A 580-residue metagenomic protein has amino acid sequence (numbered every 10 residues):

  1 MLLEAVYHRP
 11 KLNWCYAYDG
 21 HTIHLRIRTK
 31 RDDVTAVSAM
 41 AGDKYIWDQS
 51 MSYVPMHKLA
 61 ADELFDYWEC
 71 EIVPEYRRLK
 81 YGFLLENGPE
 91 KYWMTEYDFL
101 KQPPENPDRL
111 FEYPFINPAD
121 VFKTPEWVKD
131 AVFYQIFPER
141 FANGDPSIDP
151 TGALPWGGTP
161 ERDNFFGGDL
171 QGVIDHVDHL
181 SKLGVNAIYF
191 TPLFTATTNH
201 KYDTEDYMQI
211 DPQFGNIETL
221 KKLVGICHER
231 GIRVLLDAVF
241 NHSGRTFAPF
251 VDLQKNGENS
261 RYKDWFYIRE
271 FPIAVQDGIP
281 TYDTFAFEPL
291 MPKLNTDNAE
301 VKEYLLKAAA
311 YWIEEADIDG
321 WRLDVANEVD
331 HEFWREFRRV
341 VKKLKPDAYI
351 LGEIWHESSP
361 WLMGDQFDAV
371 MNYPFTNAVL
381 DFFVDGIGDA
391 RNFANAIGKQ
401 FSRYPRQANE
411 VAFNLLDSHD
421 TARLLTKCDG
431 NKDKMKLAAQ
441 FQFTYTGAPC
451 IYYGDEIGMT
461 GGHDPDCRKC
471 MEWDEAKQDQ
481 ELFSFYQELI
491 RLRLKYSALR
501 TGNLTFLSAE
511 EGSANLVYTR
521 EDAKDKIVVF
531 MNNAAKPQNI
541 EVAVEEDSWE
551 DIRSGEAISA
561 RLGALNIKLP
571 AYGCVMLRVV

Functional and structural regions predicted by a protein language model:
M1-F133, F137, N143, P150-T151 (+6 more regions): Carbohydrate-interacting/catalytic domains
I27, I136, L180, F190 (+10 more regions): Conserved, mostly hydrophobic/aromatic
A41, L85-N87, D145, T191-P192 (+4 more regions): Glycine-rich, histidine-containing beta strand-loop boundary motifs that form or position
A131-F133, F137-N186, L193-A310, E314-E315 (+3 more regions): Substrate-binding/active-site clefts of carbohydrate-active enzymes
V132-Y134, I188-F190, V234-L236, W321 (+4 more regions): Hydrophobic faces of well-ordered beta-strands that scaffold small-molecule active sites in alpha/beta enzyme cores
E139, M363-A369, E410-D417, A422-K432 (+1 more regions): Aromatic/acidic polysaccharide-binding cleft in carbohydrate-active enzymes
E139-A142, F194-T195, F240-N241, N327-E328 (+6 more regions): Short, solvent-exposed loop/turn segments at secondary-structure junctions
V224-I232, H242, F247-G257, E314 (+6 more regions): Active-site-proximal helices and loops of the catalytic beta/alpha 8
